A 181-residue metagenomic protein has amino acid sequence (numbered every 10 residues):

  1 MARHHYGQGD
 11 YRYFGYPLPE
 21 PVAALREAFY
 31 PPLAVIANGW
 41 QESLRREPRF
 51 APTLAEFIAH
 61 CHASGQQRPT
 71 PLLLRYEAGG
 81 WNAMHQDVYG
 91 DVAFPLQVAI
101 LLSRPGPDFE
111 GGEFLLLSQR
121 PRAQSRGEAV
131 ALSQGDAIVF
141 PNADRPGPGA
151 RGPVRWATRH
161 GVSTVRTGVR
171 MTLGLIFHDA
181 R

Functional and structural regions predicted by a protein language model:
M1-R181: Fe(II)/2-oxoglutarate oxygenase catalytic core
